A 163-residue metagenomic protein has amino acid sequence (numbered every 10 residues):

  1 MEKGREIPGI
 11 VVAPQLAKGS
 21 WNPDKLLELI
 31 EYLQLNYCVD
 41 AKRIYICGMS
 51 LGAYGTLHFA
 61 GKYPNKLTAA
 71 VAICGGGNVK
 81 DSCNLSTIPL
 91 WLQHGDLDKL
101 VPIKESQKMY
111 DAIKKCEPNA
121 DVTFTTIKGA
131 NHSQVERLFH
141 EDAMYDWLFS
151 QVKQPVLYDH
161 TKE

Functional and structural regions predicted by a protein language model:
M1-L27: Active-site machinery of serine-nucleophile hydrolases
E6-G9, L85-L90: Short, proline-enriched alpha-helix->beta-strand connector loops that line the catalytic pocket of alpha/beta-hydrolase
L16, V71-V79: Active-site nucleophile loop of the alpha/beta-hydrolase fold
G19-S50, K62-P64: Gly/Ser-rich "nucleophile elbow"/oxyanion-hole loop immediately N-terminal to the catalytic nucleophile in hydrolases
D40-R43, T68-A69, A120-D121: Short acidic capping loops at alpha-helix termini that bridge into adjacent secondary structure
I46-G48, I73, Q93: Short beta-strand immediately N-terminal to the catalytic nucleophile in serine-hydrolase-like folds
A53-P64, A70: Short glycine-enriched nucleophile-adjacent loop and the immediately C-terminal alpha-helix near the catalytic center
P89, Q93, L97-E163: C-terminal catalytic histidine-bearing segment of alpha/beta-hydrolase fold enzymes
